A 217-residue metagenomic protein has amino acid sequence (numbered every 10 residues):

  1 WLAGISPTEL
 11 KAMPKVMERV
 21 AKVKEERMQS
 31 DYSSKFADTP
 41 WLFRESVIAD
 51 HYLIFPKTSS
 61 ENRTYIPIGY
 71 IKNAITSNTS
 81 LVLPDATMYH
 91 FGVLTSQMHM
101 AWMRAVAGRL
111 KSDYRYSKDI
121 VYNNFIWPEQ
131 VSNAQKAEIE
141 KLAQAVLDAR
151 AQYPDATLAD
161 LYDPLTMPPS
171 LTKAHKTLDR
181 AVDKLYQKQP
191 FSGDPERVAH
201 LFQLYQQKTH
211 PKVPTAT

Functional and structural regions predicted by a protein language model:
W1-T217: S-adenosyl-L-methionine
